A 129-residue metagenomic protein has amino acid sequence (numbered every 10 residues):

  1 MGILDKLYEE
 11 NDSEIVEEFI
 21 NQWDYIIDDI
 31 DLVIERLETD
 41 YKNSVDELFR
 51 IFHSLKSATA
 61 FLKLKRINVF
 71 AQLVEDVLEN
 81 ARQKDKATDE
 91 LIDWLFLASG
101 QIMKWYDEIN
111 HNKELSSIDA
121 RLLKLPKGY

Functional and structural regions predicted by a protein language model:
M1-Y129: Non-catalytic helical tethers at domain boundaries
